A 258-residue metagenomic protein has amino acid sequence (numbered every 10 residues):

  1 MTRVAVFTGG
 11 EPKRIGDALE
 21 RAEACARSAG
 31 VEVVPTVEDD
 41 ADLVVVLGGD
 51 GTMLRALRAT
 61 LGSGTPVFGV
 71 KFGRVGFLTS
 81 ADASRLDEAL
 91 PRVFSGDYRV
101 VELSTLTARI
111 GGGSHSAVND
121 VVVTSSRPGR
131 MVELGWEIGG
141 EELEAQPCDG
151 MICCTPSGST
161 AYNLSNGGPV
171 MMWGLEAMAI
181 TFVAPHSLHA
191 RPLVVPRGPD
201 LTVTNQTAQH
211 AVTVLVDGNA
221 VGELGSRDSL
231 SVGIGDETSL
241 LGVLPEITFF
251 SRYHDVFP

Functional and structural regions predicted by a protein language model:
M1-L43, L47, R55, A59 (+2 more regions): ATP/NTP phosphate-donor binding region
G9, V45, K71, V121 (+1 more regions): A residue-level signal for conserved active-site and pocket-lining positions in enzyme catalytic cores
E20-A24, L61-G62, G167-M171, R197 (+3 more regions): Short, solvent-exposed amphipathic alpha-helical segments in soluble enzyme and RNA/protein-processing domains
A41, E102-L106, A117-N119, R130-L134 (+6 more regions): A generic structural signal for short beta-strands and their flanking turns/coil linkers
V46-L47, T52-V75, T79-D82: Glycine-rich phosphate/dinucleotide-binding loop and adjoining beta-alpha-beta core of small-molecule
V75-G150: Catalytic core of DAGKc-family lipid kinases
G111, H115, V123, P128 (+2 more regions): ATP/nucleoside-binding phosphotransfer catalytic cores, i.e., glycine-rich phosphate-binding loops
A145-H189: Gly/Ser/Thr-rich active-site loops/lids in small-molecule metabolic enzymes that frequently grip phosphoryl groups
